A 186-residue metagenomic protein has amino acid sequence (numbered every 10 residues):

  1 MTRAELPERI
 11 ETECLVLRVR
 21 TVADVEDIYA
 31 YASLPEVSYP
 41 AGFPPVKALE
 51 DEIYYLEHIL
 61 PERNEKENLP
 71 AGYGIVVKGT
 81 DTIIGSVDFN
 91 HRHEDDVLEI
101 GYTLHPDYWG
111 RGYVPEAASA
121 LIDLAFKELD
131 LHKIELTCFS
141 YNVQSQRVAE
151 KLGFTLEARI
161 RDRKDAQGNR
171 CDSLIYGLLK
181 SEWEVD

Functional and structural regions predicted by a protein language model:
M1-S38, G72-D186: Acyl-donor (CoA/ACP) binding surface of acyl/acetyltransferases
A32, A41, R63-E65: Hydrophobic residues in alpha-helical segments
E36-H58: Conserved GNAT-fold acetyl-CoA-binding loop/helix
F43-P44, E67, D96: Short, surface-exposed helix-loop/turn micro-motifs enriched in polar/charged residues
A48-E50, R63, G168, W183-E184: A short hydrophobic/aromatic micro-motif that marks alpha-helical segments and, especially, helix-coil
I59-G74: A short helix-loop-beta-strand connector motif used in the catalytic cores of GNAT acetyltransferases and, in some
